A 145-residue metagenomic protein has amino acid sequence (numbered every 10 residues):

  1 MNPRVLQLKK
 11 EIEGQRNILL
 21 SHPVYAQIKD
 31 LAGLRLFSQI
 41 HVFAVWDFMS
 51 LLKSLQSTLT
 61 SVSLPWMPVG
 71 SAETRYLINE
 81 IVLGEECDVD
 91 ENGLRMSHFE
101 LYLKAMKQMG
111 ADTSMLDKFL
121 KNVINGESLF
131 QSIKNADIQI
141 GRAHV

Functional and structural regions predicted by a protein language model:
R4-L20, K29-M67, G84-V89, I140-R142: Alpha-helical bundle segments that constitute or directly flank the non-heme di-iron/ferroxidase center
V5, S71, R95: Flexible, glycine- and charge-enriched loops at secondary-structure boundaries
G70-Y76: Short, well-ordered alpha-helical segments that carry or flank key catalytic/ligand-binding motifs at enzyme/regulatory
Y76-R142: Active-site-proximal alpha-helical scaffolds that flank and shape metal-associated catalytic sites
